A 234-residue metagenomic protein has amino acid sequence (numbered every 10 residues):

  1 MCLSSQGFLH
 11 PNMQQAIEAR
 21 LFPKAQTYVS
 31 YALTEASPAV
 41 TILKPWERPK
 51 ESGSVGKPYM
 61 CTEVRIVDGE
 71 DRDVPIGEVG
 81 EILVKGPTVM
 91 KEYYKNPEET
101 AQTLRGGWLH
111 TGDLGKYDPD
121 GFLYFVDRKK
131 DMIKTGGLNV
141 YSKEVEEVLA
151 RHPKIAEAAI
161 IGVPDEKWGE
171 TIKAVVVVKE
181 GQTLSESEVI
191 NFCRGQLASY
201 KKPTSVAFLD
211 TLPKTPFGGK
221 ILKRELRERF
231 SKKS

Functional and structural regions predicted by a protein language model:
M1-K50, E63, E70: Gly/Ser/Thr-rich phosphate-binding loop
Q6, A32, G56, D113 (+1 more regions): Active-site glycine-centered loops adjacent to acidic/histidine catalytic or metal-binding residues that shape
K24, Y59-C61, I155, P203: Core-facing hydrophobic residues within beta-strands of well-ordered domains
Q26-E35, V55-P58, I161-V163: Beta-strand->loop->alpha-helix junctions that form or flank phosphate-binding loops in nucleotide-handling enzymes
G53-P58, D73, T103-G107: Short Gly/Pro-enriched turn/cap motifs at secondary-structure boundaries
R65, I76-M90, W108, L114-G115: AMP-binding/adenylate-forming core of the ANL superfamily
E70, G86, K91-E92, E99-Q102 (+3 more regions): AMP-binding/adenylate-forming catalytic core of the ANL superfamily
